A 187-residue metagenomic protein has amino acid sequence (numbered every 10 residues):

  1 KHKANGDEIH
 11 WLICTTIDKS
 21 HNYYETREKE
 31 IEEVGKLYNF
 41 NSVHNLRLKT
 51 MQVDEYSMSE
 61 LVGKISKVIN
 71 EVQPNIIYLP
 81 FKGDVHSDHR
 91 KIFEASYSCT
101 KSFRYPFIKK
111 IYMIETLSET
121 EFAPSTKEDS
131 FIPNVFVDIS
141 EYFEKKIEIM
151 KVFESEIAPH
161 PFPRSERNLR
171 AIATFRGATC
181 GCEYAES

Functional and structural regions predicted by a protein language model:
K1-Y23: ATP-dependent adenylation/pyrophosphate-handling site
A4-N5, E32-N39: A short, N-terminal amphipathic alpha-helix
I13-C14, N45-K49: Short glycine-rich catalytic loops that host catalytic nucleophiles or stabilize transition states across multiple
H21-T26, K36, S42, M51-S187: Metal-dependent de-N-acetylase/amidase catalytic core
R27-I31: Generic hydrophobic, amphipathic alpha-helix propensity
